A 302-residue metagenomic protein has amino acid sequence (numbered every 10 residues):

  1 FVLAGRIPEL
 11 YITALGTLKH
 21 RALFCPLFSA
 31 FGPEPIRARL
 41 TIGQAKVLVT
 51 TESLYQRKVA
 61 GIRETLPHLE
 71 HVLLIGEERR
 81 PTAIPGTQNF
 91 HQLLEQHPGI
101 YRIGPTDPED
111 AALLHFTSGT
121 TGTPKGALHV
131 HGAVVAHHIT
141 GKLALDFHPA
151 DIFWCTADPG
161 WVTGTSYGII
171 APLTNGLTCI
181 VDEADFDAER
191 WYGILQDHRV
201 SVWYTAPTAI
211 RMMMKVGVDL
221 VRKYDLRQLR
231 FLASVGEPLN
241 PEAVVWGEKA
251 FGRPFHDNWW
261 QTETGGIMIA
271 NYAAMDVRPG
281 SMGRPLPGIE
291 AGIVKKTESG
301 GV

Functional and structural regions predicted by a protein language model:
A4-G5, A22-L40, E52-K58, D158 (+1 more regions): ATP-dependent adenylate-forming carboxylate-activation enzymes
P8-L27, P35-A38, G141-L143, V162-N175 (+3 more regions): Hydrophobic alpha-helical segments in the ANL/AMP-binding
I12-L15, K19-Q92, A206: Structural core segment of the AMP-binding/adenylate-forming
L74, P85-F116, T123, D146-I152 (+1 more regions): Conserved pre-ATP/AMP-binding loop-to-beta segment of ANL
A112-A136: Conserved AMP-binding A3 loop
V135-C155, P159-V202, K215-V216, L220: Conserved AMP-binding/adenylation subdomain of ANL enzymes
V200-T205, M214-V277, E290: Gly/Ser/Thr-rich phosphate-binding loop
G292-V302: Conserved beta-loop-beta connector loops within the AMP-binding
